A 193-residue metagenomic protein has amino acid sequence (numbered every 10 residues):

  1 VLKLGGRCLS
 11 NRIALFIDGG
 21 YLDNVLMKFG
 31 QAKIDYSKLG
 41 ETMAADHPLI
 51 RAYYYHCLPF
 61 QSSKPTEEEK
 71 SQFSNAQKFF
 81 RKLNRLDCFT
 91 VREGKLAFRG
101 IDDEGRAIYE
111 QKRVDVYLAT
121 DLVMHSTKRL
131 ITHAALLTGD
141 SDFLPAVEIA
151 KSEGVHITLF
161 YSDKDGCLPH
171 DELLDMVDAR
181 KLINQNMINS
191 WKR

Functional and structural regions predicted by a protein language model:
L2-I108, H156, D163-K164: Domain-level signal for Mg2+-assisted phosphodiester chemistry and nucleotide/NA-binding surfaces in nucleic-acid
R85, T90-R193: Nuclease catalytic cores that cleave nucleic-acid phosphodiester bonds, predominantly acidic two-metal-ion
